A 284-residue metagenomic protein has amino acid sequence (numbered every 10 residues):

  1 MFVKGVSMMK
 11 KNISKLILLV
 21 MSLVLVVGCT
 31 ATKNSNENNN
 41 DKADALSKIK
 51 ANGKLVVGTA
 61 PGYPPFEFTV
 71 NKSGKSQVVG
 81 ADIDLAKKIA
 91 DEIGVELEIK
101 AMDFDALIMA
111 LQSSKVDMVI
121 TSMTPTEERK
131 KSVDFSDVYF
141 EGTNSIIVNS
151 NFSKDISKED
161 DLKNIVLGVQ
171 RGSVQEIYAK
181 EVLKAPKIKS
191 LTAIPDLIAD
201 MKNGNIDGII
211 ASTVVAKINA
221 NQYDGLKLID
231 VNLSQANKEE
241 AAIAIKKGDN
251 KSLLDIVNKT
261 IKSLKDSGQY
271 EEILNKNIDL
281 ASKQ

Functional and structural regions predicted by a protein language model:
L25-G28: C-terminal motif of bacterial Sec signal peptides marking the signal peptidase cleavage site
A31-N40, A45, V174-I188, K227-N232 (+1 more regions): Ligand-binding clefts/hinges and TM-proximal coupling segments of bilobed small-molecule sensing domains
E37-S122: Extracytoplasmic small-molecule ligand-binding "clamshell" domains of the periplasmic binding protein/Venus flytrap
G53-T59, E159-G172: Short loop->beta-strand "edge-of-pocket" segments that line small-molecule binding or catalytic clefts across diverse
A81-I83, E98-M109, K154, K189-N203: Short helix-initiation/N-cap motifs at beta->coil->alpha
K87, E96-D161: Acidic, polar ligand-binding/catalytic clefts
M123-K131, Y178-E181, K202, D207-K238: A ligand-binding cleft/hinge motif common to bilobed small-molecule-binding domains
S145-D155, K238-S252, I256-N258: A bilobed periplasmic-binding-protein/Venus flytrap-type ligand-binding module shared by bacterial periplasmic
